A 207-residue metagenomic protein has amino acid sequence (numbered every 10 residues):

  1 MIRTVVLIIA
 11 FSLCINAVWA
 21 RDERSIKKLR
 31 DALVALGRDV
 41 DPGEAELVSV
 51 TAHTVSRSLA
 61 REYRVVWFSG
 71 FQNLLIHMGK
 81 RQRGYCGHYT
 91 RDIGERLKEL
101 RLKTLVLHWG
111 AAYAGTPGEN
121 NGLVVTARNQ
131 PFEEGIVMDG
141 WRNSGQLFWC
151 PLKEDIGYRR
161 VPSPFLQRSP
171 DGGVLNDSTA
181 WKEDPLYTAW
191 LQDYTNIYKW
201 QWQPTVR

Functional and structural regions predicted by a protein language model:
T4-L13: Sec-dependent N-terminal signal peptides
A17-A20: Boundary at the C-terminal end of the N-terminal hydrophobic targeting segment
D22, R38-A45, G79-T90: Solvent-exposed, acidic/flexible segments
K28-L75: Secondary-structure boundary elements
G37-V40, A52-Y63, T90-I93, L97-R101 (+2 more regions): Sec/Tat-exported extracytoplasmic proteins
N73-W109, G115-P117: Mid-length scaffold segments of soluble, non-membrane domains
K98-F148: Hydrophobic/aromatic-rich core segments of domains that either
N129-R207: A recognition module on extended beta-rich or small alphabeta surfaces enriched in W/G with H and D/E
